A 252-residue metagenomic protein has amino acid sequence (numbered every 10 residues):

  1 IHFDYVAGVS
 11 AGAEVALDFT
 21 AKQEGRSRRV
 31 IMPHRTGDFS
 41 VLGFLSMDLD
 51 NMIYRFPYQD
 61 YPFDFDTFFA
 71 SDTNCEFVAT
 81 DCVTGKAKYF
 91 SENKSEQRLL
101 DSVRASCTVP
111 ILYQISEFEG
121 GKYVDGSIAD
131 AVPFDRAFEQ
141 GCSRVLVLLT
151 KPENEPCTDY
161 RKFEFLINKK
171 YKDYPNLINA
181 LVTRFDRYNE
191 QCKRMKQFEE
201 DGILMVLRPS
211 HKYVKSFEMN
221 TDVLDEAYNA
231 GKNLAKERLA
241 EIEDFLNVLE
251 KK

Functional and structural regions predicted by a protein language model:
I1-V9, L17-K252: Patatin-like phospholipase
